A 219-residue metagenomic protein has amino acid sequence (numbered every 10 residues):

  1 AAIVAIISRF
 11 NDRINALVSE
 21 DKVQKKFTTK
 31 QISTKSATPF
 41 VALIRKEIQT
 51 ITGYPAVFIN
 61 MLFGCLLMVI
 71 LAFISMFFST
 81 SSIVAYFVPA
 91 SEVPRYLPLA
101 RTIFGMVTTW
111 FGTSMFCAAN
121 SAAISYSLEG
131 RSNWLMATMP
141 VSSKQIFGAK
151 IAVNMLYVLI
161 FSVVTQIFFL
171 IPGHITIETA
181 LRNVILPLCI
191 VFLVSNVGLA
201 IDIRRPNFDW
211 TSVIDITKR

Functional and structural regions predicted by a protein language model:
A1-W134, S142-R219: Hydrophobic alpha-helical transmembrane segments of membrane proteins
